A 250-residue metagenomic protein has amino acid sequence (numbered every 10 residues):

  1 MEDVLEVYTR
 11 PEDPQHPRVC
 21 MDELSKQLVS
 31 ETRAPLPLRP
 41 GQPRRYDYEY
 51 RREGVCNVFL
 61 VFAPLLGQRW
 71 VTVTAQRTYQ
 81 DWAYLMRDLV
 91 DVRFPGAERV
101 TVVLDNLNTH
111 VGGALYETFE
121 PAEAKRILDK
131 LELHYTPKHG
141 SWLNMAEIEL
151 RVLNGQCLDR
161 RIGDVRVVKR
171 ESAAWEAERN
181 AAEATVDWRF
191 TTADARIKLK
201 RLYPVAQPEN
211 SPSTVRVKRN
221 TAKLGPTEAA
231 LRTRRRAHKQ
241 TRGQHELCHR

Functional and structural regions predicted by a protein language model:
M1-R87, L199: Extended, low-complexity cationic-aromatic segments
C20-D22, V61, G67, M86 (+5 more regions): Mobile genetic element proteins and their domesticated derivatives, centered on retroelements and DNA transposons
T32, V167-R234: C-terminal domain-tail junction helix/linker
R45-Y50, E123-M145, I162: RNase H-like polynucleotidyl transferase catalytic core
Q80-T101: Short, basic/hydrophobic alpha-helical segments
A97-V111, P137: Acidic/histidine-rich, metal-coordinating catalytic segments
K138, A146-V165, E178-A182: Active-site proximal helix-loop segment of RNase H-like, two-metal nucleases, encompassing DDE(D)
